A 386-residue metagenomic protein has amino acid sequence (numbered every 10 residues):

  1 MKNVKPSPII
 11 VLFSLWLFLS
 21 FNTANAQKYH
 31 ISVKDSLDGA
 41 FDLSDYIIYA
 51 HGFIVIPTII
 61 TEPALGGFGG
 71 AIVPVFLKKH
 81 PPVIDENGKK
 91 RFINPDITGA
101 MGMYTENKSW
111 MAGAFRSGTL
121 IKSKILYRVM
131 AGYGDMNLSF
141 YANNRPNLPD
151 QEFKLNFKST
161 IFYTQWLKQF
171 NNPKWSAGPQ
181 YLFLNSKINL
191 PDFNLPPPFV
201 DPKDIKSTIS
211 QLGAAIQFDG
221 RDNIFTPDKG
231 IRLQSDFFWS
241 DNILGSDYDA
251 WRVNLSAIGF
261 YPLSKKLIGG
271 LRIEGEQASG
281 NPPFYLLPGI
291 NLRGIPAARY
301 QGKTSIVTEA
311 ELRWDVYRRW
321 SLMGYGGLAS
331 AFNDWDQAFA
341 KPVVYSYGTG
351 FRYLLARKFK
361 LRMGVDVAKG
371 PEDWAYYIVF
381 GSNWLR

Functional and structural regions predicted by a protein language model:
M1-Y29, Y261: Bacterial Sec-dependent N-terminal signal peptides
Y46-V55, I59-D204, T208, R362 (+1 more regions): Gram-negative/organellar outer-membrane beta-barrel architecture
F53-E62, I93-Y104, A112, I231-D241 (+4 more regions): Transmembrane beta-strand segments that form the barrel wall of outer-membrane beta-barrel proteins
F53-V55, G70-I72, W110-A114, K158-T164 (+9 more regions): Hydrophobic, lipid-facing positions within transmembrane beta-strands of outer-membrane proteins
K78-H80, E106, T119-K124, F170-N172 (+6 more regions): Outer-membrane beta-barrel strand-turn architecture
K79-P81, M103-N107, G134-L138, L184-I188 (+7 more regions): Sequence/structural signature of outer-membrane beta-barrel proteins
M101, P146-E152, P196-K203, W239-G245 (+2 more regions): Extracellular loop and loop/strand-boundary signature of outer-membrane beta-barrel proteins
L212-R318, L322-Y325, F332-N333: C-terminal outer-membrane beta-barrel translocator/porin domains of Gram-negative envelope proteins and their
